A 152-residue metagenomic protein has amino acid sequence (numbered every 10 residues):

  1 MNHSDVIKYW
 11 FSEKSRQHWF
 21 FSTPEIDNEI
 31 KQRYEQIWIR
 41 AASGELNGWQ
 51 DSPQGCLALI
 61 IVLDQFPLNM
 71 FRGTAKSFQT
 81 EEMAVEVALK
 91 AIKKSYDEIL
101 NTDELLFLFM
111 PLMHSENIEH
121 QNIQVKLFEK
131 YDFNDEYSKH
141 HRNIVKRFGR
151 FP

Functional and structural regions predicted by a protein language model:
M1-G73, F78-P152: Intrinsically disordered, low-complexity activation-like regions
